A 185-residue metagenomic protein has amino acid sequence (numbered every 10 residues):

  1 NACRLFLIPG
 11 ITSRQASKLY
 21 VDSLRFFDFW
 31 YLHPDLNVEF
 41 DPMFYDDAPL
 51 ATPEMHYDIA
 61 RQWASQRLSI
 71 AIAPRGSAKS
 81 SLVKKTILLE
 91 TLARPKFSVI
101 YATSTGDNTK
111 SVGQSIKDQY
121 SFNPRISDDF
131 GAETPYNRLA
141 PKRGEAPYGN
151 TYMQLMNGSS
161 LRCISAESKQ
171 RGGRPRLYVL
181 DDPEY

Functional and structural regions predicted by a protein language model:
N1-L68: N-terminal accessory segments
Q66-K85: Walker A/P-loop
L68-I70, S98-I100, L177: Residue-level preference for the first positions of well-ordered beta-strands
K79-S80, S165-R176: SF2 helicase motor core recognition
V83-R94: Walker A/P-loop NTP-binding motif
T86, S111-Q119, R174, Y178: Alpha-helical scaffold elements adjacent to nucleotide-binding pockets in ATP/GTP-utilizing enzyme cores
A102-E167: Conserved nucleotide-state-sensing and coupling region of NTP-binding domains
D182-P183: Walker B catalytic acidic pair
